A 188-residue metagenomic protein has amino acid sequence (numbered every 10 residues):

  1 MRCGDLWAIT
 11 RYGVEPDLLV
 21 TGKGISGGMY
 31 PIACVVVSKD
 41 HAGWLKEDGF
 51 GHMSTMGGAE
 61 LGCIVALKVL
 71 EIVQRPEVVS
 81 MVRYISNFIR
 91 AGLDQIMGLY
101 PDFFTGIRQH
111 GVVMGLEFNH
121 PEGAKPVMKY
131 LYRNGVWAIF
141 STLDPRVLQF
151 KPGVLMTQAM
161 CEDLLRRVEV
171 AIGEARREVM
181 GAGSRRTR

Functional and structural regions predicted by a protein language model:
M1-R188: Conserved N-terminal phosphate-binding loop of PLP-dependent enzymes in the Aspartate aminotransferase
